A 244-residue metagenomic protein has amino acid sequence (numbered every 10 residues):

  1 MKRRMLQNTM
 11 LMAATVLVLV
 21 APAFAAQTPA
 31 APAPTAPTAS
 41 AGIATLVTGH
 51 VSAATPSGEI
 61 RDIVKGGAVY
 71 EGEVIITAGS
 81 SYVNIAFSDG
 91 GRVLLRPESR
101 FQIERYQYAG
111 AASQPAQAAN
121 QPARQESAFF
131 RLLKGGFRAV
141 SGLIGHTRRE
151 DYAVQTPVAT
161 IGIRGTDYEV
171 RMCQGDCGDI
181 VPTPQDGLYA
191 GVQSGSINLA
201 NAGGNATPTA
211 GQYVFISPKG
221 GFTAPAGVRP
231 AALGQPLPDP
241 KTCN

Functional and structural regions predicted by a protein language model:
M1-A39, I60-V64, V83, S88-G90 (+4 more regions): C-terminal interaction modules
A36-A68: N-terminal targeting signals for Sec/Tat export/insertion, comprising classic cleavable signal peptides
L132-I144: Glycine- and small hydrophobic-rich membrane-insertion segments that are intrinsically disordered in solution
